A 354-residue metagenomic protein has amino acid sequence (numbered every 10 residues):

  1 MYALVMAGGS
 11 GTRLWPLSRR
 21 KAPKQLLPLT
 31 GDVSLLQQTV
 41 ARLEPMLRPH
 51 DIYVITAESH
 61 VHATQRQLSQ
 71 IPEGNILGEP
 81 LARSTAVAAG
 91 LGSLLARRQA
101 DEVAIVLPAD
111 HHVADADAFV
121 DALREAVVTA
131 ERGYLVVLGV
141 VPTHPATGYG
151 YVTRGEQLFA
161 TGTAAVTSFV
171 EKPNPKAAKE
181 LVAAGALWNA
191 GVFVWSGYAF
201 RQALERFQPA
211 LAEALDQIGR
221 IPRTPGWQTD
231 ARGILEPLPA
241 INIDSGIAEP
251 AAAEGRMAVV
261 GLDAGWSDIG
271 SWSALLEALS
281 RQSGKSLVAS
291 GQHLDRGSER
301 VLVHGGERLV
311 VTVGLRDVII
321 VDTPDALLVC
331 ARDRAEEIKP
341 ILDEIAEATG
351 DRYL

Functional and structural regions predicted by a protein language model:
M1, P49-H50, P72-E73, Q99-E102 (+8 more regions): Short coil/turn connectors at secondary-structure junctions
M1-V5, R13-P16, R20, P28-A118 (+5 more regions): Conserved N-terminal catalytic core of the sugar/cofactor nucleotidyltransferase
L26, I76, L135-V137, R256-V259: Conserved beta-strand scaffold positions in the cores of enzyme catalytic domains, especially in NTP/NDP-utilizing
L36, G92, D110, V152 (+3 more regions): Residue-level signal for inorganic ion chemistry
T56, L107, P173, W195 (+3 more regions): A conserved hydrophobic position in a structured secondary element of the catalytic/binding core that shapes
A82-V87, H144-A146, P175-K176, W266-S267: A short acidic, often aromatic-flanked loop/helix-cap motif at beta-alpha or helix-coil junctions that lines enzyme
D115-L238, R256, R332: Conserved core of the sugar-phosphate nucleotidyltransferase
A199-L354: Left-handed beta-helix
